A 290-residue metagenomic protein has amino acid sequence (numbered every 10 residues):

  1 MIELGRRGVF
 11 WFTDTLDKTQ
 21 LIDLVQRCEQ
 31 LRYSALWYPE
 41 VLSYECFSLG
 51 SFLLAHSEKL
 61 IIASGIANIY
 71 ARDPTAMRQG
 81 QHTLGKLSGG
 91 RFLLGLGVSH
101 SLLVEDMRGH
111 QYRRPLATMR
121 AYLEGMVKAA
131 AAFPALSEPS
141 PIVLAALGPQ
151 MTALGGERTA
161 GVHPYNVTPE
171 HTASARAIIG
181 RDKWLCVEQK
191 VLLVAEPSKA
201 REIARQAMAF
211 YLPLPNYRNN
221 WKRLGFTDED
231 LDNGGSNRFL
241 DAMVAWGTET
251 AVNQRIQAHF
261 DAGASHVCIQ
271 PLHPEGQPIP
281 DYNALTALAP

Functional and structural regions predicted by a protein language model:
M1-P290: Active-site-adjacent structural elements that line small-molecule/cofactor binding pockets in enzymes
